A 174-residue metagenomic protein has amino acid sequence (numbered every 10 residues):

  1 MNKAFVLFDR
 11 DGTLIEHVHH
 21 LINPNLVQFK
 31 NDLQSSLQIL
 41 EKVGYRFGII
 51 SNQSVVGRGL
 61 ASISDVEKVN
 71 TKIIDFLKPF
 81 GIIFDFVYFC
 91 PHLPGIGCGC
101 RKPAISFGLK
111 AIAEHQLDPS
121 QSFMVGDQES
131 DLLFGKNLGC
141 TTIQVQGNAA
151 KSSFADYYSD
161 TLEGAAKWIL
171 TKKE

Functional and structural regions predicted by a protein language model:
M1-F47: Active-site neighborhood of HAD-like aspartate-dependent phosphohydrolases
N2, V6, S64, K68-D85 (+2 more regions): Asp-based, Mg2+/Mn2+-dependent phosphohydrolase catalytic module
D11, R58, V125: Short glycine-rich loop/turn motifs that provide flexible caps or phosphate-binding loops at active sites
T13, S51, T142: Ser/Thr-centric signal marking residues that sit in or immediately flank functional binding/regulatory motifs
T13, S54, E129: Short glycine-rich anion-binding loops that position phosphate/pyrophosphate groups of nucleotides and phosphorylated
L14-N31, V56-D65, F80-I82, H92-G99: Metal-dependent phosphoesterase signature
H19, N52, G147: Histidine-centered beta-alpha loop that forms part of the nucleotide-sugar donor binding/catalytic region in diverse
L33, L37-N70, D85-L93, G135: Substrate-recognition element of Asp-dependent hydrolases with the DxDx(T/V) motif
